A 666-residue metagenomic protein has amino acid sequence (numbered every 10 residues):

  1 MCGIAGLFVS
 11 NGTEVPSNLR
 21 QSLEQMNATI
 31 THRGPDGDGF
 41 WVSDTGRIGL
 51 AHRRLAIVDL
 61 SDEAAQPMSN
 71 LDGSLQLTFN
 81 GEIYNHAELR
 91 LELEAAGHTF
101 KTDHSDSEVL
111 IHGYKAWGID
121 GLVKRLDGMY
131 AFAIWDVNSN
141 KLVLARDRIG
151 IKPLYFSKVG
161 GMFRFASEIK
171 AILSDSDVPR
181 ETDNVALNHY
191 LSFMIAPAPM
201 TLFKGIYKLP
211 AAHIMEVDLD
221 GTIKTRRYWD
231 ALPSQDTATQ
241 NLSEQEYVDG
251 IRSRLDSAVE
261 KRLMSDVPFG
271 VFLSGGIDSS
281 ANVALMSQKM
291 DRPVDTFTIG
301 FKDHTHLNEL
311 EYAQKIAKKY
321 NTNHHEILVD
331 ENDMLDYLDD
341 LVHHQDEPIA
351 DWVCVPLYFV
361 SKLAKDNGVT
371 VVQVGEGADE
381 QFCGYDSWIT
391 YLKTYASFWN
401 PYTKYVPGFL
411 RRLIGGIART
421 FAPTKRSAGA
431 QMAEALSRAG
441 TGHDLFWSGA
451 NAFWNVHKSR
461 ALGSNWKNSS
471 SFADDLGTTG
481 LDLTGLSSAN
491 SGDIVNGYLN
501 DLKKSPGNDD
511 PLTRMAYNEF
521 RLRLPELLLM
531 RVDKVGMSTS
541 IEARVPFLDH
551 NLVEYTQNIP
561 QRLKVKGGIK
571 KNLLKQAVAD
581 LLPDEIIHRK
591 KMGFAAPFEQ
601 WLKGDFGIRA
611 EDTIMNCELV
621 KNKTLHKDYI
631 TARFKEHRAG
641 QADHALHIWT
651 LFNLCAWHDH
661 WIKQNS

Functional and structural regions predicted by a protein language model:
M1-I4, S10, D44, T99 (+6 more regions): Adenosyl-5′-phosphate
M1-Q345, L357, S361, A579-D580 (+7 more regions): Cysteine-centered catalytic environments shared across enzyme families
G73, S243-Y247, I251, E309 (+10 more regions): Conserved acidic
D106, L110, V360, R419-A433: Glycine-rich phosphate-binding/catalytic subdomain of phosphoryl-transfer and nucleotide/sugar-phosphate-processing
R148, F359-K425, G440, W447 (+2 more regions): Active-site adenylate/phosphate-handling loop in enzymes that bind or generate adenylated species
L273, G375, L524: Conserved S/T- and glycine-rich ATP-binding loop of Class I adenylate-forming
H304, V329, P348-D351, P401 (+1 more regions): Alpha-helix capping and helix-loop boundary segments enriched in small/acidic/polar residues
D339-H343, D366, S387-T390, W601-K603: Short low-complexity, flexible loop/linker segments enriched in glycine and/or proline with clustered acidic
